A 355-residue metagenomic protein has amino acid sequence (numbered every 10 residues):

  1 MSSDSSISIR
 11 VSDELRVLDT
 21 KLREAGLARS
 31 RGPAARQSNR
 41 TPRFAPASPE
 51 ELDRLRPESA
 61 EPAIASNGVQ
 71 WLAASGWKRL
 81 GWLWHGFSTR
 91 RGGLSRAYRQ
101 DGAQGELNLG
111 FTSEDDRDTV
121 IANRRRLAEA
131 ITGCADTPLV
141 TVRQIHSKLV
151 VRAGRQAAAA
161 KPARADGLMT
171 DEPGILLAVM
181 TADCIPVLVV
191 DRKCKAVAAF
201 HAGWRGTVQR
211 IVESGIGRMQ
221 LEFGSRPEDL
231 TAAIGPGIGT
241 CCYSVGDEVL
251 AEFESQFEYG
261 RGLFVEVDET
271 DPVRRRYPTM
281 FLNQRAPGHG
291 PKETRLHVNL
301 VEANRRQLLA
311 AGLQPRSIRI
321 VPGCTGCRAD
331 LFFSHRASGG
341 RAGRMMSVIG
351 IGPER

Functional and structural regions predicted by a protein language model:
S2-R355: Active-site microenvironment for binding and transforming phosphate-containing groups
